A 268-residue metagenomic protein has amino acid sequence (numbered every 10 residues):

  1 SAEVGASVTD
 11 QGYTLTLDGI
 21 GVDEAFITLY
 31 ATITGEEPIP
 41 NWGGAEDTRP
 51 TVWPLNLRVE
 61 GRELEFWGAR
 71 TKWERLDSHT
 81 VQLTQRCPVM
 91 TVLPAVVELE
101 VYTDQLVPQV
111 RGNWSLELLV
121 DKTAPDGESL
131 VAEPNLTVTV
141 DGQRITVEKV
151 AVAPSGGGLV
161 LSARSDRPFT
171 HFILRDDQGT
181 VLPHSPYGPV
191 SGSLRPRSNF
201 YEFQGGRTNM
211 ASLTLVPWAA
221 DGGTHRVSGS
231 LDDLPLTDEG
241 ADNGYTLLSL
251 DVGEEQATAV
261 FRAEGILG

Functional and structural regions predicted by a protein language model:
S1-G268: Alpha-helical, hydrophobic structural elements that either
